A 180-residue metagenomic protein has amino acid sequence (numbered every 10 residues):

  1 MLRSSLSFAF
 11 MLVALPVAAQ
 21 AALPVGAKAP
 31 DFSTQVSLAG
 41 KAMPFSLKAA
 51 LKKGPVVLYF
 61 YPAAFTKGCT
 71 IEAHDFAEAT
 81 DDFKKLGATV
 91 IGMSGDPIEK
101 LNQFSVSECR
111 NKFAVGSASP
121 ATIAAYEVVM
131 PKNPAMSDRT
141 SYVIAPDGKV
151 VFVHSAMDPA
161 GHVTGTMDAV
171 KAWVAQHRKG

Functional and structural regions predicted by a protein language model:
M1-S4: Positively charged n-region of N-terminal signal peptides that target proteins for export
L6, F10-V36: N-proximal helix/coil linker or "cap" segments that precede and/or mark the start of modular domains
P30, P55, D138-T140: Short loop/turn microsegments at loop-to-beta-strand junctions
S33-P55: A short beta-strand-turn-helix
L47-T70: Short active-site neighborhood of thiol/selenol oxidoreductases, capturing the structured segment around
T70-R110, T122-A124: Structural microenvironment flanking redox-active thiols in thiol-disulfide oxidoreductases
I91, E108-D138: Short, internal strand/loop/helix patches that form the active-site neighborhood or redox-interaction surface
M136-G180: Thiol-/selenol-based redox modules, centered on thioredoxin-like and closely related oxidoreductase domains
